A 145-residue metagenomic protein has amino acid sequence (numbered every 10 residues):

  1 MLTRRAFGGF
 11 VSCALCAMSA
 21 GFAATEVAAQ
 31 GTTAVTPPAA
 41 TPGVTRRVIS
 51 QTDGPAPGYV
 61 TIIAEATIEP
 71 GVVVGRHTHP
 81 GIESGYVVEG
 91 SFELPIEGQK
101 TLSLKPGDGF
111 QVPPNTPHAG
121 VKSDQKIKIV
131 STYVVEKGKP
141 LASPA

Functional and structural regions predicted by a protein language model:
M1-M18: N-terminal secretory signal peptides and thylakoid transit peptides that target proteins across membranes
G21-V48: C-terminal segment of N-terminal export signals and the immediately downstream linker at the start of the mature
I62-T78: Conserved short histidine dyad/triad with adjacent acidic residue
V73-V74, S91-P95, G109: Short beta-strand segments in beta-sandwich/barrel cores
P80-E97: Glycine- and acidic-residue-biased ligand/ion/polar-headgroup-sensing regions
Q99-P114: Short acidic-glycine-tyrosine-enriched beta hairpin
N115-G138: Ligand-binding loop in jelly-roll beta-barrel domains
